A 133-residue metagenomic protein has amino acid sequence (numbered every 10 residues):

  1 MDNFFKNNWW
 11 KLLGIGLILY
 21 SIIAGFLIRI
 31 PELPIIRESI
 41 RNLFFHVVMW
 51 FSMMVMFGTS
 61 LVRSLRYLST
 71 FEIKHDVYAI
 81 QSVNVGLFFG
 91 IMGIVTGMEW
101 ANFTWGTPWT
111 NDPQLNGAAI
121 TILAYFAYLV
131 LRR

Functional and structural regions predicted by a protein language model:
M1-F5: Short, Lys/Arg-rich, polar N-terminal cytosolic tail immediately upstream of the first transmembrane signal-anchor
N7-P31, R37-E38, F45-R133: Hydrophobic cores of alpha-helical transmembrane segments in multi-pass integral membrane proteins
